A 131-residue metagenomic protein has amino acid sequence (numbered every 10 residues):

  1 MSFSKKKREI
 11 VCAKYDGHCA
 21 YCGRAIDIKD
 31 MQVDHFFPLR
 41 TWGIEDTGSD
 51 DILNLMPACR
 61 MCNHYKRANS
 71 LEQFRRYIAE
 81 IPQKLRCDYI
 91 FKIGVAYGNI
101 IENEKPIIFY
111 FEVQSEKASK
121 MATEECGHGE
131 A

Functional and structural regions predicted by a protein language model:
M1-K5, I10, R24-I28, S49-M56 (+1 more regions): Extended charged
I10-G17: Sequence/structural segment immediately N-terminal to covalent heme-attachment motifs in c-type and related
C19-C22, C59: Short cysteine-rich clusters marking metal-coordination/redox-active sites
R24, F36, T41, M61: Residues immediately flanking
K29-V33: Canonical RING-type zinc finger of E3 ubiquitin-protein ligases
D34-H35, E72: Extracytoplasmic/periplasmic beta-strand context in beta-sandwich domains, especially the cupredoxin/COX2 CuA-binding
F37-L55: Short linker/helix segments within small regulatory modules
